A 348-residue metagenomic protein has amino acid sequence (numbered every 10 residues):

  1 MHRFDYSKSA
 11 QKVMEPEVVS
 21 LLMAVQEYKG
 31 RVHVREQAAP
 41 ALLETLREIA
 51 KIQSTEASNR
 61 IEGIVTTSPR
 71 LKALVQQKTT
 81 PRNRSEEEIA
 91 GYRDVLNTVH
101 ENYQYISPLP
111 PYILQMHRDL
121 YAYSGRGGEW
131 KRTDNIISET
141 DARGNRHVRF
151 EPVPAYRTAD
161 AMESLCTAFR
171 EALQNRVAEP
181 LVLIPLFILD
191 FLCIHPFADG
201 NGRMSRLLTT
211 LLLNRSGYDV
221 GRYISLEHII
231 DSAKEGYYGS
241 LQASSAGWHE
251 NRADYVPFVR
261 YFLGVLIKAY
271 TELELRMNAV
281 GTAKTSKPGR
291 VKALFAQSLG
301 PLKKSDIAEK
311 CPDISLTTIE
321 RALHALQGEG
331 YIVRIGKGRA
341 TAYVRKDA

Functional and structural regions predicted by a protein language model:
M1-A348: FIC/Doc superfamily catalytic core
